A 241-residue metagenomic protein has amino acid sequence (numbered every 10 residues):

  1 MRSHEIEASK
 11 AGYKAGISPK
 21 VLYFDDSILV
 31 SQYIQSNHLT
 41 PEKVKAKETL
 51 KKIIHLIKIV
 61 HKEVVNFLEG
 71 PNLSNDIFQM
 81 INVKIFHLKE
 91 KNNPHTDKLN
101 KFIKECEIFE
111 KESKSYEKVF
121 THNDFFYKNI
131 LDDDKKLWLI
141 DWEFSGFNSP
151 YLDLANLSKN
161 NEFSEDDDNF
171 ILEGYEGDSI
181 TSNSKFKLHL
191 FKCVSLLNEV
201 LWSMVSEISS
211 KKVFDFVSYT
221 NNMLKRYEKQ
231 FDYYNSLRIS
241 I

Functional and structural regions predicted by a protein language model:
M1-N75, N93-D97: ATP-binding pocket architecture of kinase catalytic cores
S27-A46, K62, M80-K91, L197-F214: A glycine-centered beta->alpha junction motif in the catalytic cores of kinase/phosphotransferase enzymes
V65-N123, D133, E173, L237-R238: An alpha-helical support segment within catalytic cores of ATP-dependent transferases
F120, W138-D141: Pre-DFG segment of protein kinase catalytic domains
N129-W138: Conserved protein kinase catalytic/activation segment
Y151-I180, C193-K212, N221, K225-R226: Active-site activation/catalytic loop segments of kinase-like enzymes and analogous catalytic loops in related
K225-I241: Regulatory N- and C-terminal appendages and interdomain linkers associated with kinase/kinase-like NTP transferase
